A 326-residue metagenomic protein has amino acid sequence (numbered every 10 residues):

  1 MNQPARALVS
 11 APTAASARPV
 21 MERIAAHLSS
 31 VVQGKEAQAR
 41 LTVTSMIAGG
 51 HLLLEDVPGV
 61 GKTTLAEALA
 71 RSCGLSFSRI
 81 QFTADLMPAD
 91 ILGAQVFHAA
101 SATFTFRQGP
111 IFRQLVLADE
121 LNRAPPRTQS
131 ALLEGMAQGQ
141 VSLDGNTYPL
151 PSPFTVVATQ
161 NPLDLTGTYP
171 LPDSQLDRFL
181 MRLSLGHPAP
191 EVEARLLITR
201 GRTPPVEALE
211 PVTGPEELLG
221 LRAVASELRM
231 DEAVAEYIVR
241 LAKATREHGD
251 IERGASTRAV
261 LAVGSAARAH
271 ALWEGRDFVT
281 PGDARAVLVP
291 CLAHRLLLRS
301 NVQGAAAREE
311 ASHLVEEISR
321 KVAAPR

Functional and structural regions predicted by a protein language model:
N2, R6-A15, E247-R326: C-terminal engagement/docking regions of AAA+ P-loop ATPases
A14-V60: Pre-Walker A (pre-P-loop) alpha-helix and adjacent loop at the N terminus of AAA/AAA+ ATPase modules, a conserved
R40-T44, F97-L117, N146: Conserved alpha-helical scaffold flanking the Walker A/P-loop in AAA+ ATPase domains
V43-T83: Walker A/P-loop
L52, V116, F154: Conserved beta-strand position immediately N-terminal to the Walker
D56, D119-E120, A131: Walker B catalytic acidic pair
V57, I91, T159: P-loop (Walker A) phosphate-binding loop of NTP-binding proteins
H98-A102, A124, T128, M136-T213 (+2 more regions): Canonical AAA+ ATPase core
